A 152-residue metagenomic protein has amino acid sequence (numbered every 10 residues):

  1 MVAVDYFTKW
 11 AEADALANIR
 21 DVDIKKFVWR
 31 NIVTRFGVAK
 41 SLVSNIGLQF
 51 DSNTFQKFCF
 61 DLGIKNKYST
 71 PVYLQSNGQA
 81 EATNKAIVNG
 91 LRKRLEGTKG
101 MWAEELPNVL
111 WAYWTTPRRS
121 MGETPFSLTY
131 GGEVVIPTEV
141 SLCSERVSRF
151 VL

Functional and structural regions predicted by a protein language model:
M1-L152: Integrase module of LTR retroelements
